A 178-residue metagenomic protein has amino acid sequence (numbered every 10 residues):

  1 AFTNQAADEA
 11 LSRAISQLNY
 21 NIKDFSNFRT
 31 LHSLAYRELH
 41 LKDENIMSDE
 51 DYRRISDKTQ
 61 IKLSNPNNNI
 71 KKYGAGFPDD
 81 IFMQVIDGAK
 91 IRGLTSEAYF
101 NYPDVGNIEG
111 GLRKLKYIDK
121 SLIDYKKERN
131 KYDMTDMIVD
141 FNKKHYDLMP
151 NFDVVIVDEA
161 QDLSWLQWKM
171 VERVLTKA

Functional and structural regions predicted by a protein language model:
A1-E44: P-loop NTPase Walker
F2-Q5, V154-V157, Q161-A178: Conserved helicase motor core of SF1/SF2 NTP-dependent helicases
Q17, N21, Y125, R173-K177: Alpha-helix C-cap/termination motif
I22-F25, N151, A178: A generic structural signal for alpha->beta connector loops
A35, N45-K72, K177-A178: Conserved phosphoryl-transfer catalytic core
N67-I156, W165-M170: Accessory N-terminal region flanking or inserted into the helicase ATPase core in nucleic-acid motor proteins
